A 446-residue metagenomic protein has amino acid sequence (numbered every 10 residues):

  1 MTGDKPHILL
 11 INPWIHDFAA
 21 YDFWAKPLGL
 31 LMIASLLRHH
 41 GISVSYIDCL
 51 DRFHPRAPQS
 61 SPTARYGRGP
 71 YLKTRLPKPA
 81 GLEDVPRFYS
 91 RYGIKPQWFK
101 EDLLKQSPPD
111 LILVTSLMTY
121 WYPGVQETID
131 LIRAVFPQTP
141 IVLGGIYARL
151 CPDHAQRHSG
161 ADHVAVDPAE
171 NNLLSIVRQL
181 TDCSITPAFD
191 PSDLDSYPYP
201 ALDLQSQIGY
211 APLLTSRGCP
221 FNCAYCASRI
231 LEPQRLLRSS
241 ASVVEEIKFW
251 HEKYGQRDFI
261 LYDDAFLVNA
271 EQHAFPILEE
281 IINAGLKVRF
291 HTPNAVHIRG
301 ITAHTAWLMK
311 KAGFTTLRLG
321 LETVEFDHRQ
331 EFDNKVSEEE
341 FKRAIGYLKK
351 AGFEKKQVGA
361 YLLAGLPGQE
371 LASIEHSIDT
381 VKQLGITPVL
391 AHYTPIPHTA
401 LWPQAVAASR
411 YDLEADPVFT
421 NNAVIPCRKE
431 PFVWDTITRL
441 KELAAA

Functional and structural regions predicted by a protein language model:
G3-Q256: Acidic, low-complexity intrinsically disordered segments
I8, S43-S45, I141, F259 (+3 more regions): Hydrophobic anchor at the start of a short beta-strand that flanks the dinucleotide cofactor-binding loop
L9-I15, A20, A25, I47-A57 (+2 more regions): C-terminal accessory regions of radical SAM enzymes
L113, A165, I260, R318 (+1 more regions): Conserved beta-strand positions in the central sheet of alpha/beta enzyme cores
M118, Y147, A265-L267, V296-I298 (+3 more regions): Active-site-proximal loop/turn and secondary-structure-junction residues that shape catalytic pockets, frequently
P152-S159, H304-T305, P367-K382: Catalytic cores of alpha/beta
G160-A161, K310-T316, Q383-T387: Glycine-enriched alpha-helix->loop->beta-strand junction motifs that scaffold or abut catalytic
D195-K355, Y361, D379: Radical SAM [4Fe-4S] cluster-binding motif and immediate context
